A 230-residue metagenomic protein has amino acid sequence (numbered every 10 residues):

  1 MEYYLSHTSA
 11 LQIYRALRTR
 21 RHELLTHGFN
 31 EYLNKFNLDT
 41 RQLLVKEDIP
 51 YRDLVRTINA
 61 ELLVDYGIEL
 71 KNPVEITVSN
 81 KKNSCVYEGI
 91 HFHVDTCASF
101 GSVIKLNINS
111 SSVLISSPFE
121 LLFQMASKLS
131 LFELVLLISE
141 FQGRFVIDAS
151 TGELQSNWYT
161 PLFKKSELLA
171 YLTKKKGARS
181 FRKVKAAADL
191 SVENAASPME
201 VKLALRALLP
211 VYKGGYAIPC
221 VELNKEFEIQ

Functional and structural regions predicted by a protein language model:
M1-R179: Short gly/ser-rich loop at a beta-strand->alpha-helix junction or flexible surface loop bordering the NTP-binding
Y159-Q230: Surface segments flanking catalytic/ligand-binding clefts of nucleic-acid enzymes
